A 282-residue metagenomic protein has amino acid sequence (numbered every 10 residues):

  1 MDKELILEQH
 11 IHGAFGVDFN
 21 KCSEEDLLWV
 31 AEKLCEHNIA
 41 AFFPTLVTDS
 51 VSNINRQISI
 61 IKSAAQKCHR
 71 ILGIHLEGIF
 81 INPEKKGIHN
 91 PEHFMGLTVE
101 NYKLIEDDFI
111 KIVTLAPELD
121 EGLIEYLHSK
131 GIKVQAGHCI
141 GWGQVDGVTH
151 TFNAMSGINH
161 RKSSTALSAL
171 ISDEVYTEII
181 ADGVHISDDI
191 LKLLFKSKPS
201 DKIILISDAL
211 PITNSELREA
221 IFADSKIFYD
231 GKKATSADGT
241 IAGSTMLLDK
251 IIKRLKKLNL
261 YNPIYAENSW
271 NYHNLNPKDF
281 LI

Functional and structural regions predicted by a protein language model:
D2-E24: Di-metal (Zn2+ and/or Mg2+/Mn2+) metal-binding site signature of metallo-dependent hydrolases with the MBL/beta-CASP
L5-L7, I74, V134-A136, L205-I206: Residue-level marker for buried hydrophobic side chains located in beta-strands that build the well-ordered beta-sheet
I11-F15, L28-Q57, R70-N82, D108-D120 (+4 more regions): Divalent metal-dependent hydrolysis catalytic cores, especially in the metallo-beta-lactamase
S23-D26, Q57-I60, M95-V99, H160-A166: Charged helix-capping and loop-helix junction motifs
I54, P117-H128, I158-A166: Active-site-adjacent beta->alpha loops and helix N-cap segments on the catalytic face of soluble alpha/beta enzymes
N82-D108: Conserved phosphate-binding/catalytic loop of the ribokinase/pfkB sugar-kinase fold
G143-Y261: Active-site-adjacent C-terminal substructures of enzyme catalytic domains
D201, N259-Y265, W270-I282: Acidic, glycine-enriched loop/beta-strand segments at the rims of small-molecule binding/catalytic pockets
